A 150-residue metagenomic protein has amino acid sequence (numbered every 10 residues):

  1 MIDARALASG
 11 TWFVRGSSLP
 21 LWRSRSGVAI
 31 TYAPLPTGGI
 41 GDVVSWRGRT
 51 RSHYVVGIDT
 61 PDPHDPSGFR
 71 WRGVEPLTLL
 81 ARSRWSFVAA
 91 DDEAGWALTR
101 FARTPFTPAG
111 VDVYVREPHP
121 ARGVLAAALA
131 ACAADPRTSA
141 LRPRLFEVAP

Functional and structural regions predicted by a protein language model:
M1-P150: A beta-rich soluble binding module of mature secreted/lumenal proteins
